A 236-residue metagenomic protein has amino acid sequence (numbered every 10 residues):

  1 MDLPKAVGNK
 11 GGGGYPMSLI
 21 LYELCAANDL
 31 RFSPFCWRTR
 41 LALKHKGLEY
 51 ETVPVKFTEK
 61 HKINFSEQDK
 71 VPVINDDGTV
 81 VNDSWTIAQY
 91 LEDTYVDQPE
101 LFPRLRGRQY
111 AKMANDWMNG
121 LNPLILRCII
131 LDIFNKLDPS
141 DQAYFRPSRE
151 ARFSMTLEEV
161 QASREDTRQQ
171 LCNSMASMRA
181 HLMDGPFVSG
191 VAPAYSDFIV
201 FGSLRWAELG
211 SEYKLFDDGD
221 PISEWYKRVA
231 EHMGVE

Functional and structural regions predicted by a protein language model:
D2-Y144: GST-like domain detector, emphasizing the conserved glutathione-binding G-site in the N-terminal thioredoxin-like
K70-P72, W206-A207, Y226-R228, H232: Short alpha-helix boundary/capping motifs
A114-N115, P221-E236: Short, mixed-charge aromatic SLiMs
N119-E224: GST-like fold's C-terminal all-alpha helical module
